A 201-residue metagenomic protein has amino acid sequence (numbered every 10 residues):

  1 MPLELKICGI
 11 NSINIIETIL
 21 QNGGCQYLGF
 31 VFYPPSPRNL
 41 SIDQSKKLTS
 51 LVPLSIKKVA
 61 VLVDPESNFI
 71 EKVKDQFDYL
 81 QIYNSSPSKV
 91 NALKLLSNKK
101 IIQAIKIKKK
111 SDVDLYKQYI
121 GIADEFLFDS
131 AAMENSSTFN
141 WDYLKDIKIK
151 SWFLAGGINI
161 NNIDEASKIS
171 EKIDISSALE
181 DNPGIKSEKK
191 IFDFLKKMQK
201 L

Functional and structural regions predicted by a protein language model:
M1-L201: Conserved N-terminal beta1-alpha1 strand-loop-helix module at the mouth
